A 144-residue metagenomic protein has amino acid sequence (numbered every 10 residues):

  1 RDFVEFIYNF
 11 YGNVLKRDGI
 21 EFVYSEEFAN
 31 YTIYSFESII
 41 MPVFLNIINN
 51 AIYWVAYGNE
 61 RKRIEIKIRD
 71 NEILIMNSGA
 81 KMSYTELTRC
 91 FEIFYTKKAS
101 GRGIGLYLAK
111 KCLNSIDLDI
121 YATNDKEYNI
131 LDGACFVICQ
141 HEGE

Functional and structural regions predicted by a protein language model:
R1-N13, N49: Short beta-to-alpha transition helix within the HATPase_c
K16, E21-Y31: Conserved catalytic submotifs in the C-terminal HATPase_c
T32-S35, K97: Conserved micro-motifs of the catalytic ATP-binding
R61-N71: Short beta-strand/loop element within the Bergerat-fold HATPase_c
M82-I93: Short conserved segment of the HATPase_c
S100-K110: Glycine-rich phosphate-binding loop
L113-N114: Detector for a conserved hydrophobic position within an alpha-helical segment of the HATPase_c
